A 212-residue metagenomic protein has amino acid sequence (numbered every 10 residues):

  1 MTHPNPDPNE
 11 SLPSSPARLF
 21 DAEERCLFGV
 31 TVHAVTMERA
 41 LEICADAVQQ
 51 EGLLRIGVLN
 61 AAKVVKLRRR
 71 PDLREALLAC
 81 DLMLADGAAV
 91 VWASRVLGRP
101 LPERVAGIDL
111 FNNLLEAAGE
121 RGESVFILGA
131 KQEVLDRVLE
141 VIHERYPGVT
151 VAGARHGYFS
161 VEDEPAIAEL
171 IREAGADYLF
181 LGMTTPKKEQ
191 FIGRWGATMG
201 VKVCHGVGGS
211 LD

Functional and structural regions predicted by a protein language model:
T2-R104, I108-D109: N-terminal nucleotide/polyanion-binding subdomain common to many enzyme families
L53, E123, M199-K202: A short helix->loop->beta-strand "cap" motif at the edges of active sites that frequently abuts
N60-V64, M183-K188, S210: Short glycine-rich anion-binding loops that position phosphate/pyrophosphate groups of nucleotides and phosphorylated
E75-A79, E189-G209: A short, gly/pro- and small-residue-rich
D81, A152, D177, K202: Conserved acidic residues
S94-L170, A174: Conserved beta-alpha
H156-E162, V201-D212: Short, flexible loop segments at boundaries between secondary-structure elements
I171, G175-T185, V201: Proline-aspartate-enriched helix->loop->beta-strand connector
